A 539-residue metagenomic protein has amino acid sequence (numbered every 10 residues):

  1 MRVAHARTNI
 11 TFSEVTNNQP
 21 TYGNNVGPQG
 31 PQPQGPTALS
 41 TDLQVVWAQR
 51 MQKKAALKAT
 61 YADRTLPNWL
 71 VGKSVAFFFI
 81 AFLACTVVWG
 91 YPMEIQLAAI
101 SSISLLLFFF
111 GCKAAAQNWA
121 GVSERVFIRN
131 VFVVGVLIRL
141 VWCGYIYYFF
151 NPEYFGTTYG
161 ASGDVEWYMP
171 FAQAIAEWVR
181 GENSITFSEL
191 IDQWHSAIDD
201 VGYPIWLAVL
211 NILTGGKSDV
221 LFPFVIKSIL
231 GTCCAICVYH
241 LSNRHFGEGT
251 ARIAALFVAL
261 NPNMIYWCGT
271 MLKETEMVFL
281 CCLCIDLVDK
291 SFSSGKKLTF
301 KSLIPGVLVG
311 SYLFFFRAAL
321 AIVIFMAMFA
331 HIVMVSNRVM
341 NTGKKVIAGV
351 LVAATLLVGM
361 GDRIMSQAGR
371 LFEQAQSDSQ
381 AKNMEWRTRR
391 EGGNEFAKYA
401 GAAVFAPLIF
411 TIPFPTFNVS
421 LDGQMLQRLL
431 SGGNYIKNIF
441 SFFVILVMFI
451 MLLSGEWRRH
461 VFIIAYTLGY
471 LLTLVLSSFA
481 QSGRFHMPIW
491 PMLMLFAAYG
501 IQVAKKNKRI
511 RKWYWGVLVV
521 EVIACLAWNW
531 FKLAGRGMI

Functional and structural regions predicted by a protein language model:
F77-A81, V136-R139, L303-G306, E456-V475: Transmembrane alpha-helix segments characteristic of polytopic inner-membrane glycan-assembly/cell-envelope
F110, V225-H245, F443-V447: Transmembrane-helix motifs of polytopic, lipid-linked glycan transferases
K113-A114, A406, F410-W457: Hydrophobic, aromatic-rich transmembrane alpha-helices and their immediate juxtamembrane boundary segments
D164-K217: Short hydrophobic/aromatic helix or loop-helix immediately within or flanking a transmembrane segment in polytopic
K217-L221, V238-L260, R459-A465: Transmembrane-helix signature of polytopic, membrane-embedded enzymes that assemble or transfer cell-envelope glycans
Y239, R244, G295-K301, Q424-Q427 (+1 more regions): Membrane-interface helix-loop-helix junctions at transmembrane boundaries of multi-pass membrane enzymes, predominantly
I265-Y266, F300-A318, I324, A353: Membrane-interface alpha helices of multi-pass inner-membrane proteins
G269-M277: Short acidic/glycine- and proline-prone juxtamembrane loop motifs at membrane-interface regions of multi-pass membrane
